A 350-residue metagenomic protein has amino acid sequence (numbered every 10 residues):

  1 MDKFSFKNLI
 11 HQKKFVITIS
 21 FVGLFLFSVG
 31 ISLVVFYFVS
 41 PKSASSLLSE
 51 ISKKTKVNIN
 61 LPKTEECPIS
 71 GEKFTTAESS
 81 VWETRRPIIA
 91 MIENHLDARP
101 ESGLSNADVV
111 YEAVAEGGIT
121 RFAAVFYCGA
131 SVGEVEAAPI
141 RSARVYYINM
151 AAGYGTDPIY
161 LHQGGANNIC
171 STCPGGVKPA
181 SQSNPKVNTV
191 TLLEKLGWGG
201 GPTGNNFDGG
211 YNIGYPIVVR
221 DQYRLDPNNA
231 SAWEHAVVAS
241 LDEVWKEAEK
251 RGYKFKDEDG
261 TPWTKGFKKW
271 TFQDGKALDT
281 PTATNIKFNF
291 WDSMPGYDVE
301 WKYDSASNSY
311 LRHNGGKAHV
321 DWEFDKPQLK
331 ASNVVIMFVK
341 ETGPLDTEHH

Functional and structural regions predicted by a protein language model:
M1-K3, G23, A44-S45: Generic N-terminal initiation segments characterized by hydrophobic and/or small/turn-forming residues
M1-T18: N-terminal Lys/Arg-rich, disordered targeting/topogenic segments
F15-V16, L48-Y111, E116-H350: A surface/extracellular/periplasmic glyco- and lipid-processing/surface-interacting theme
T18-F27: Hydrophobic H-region at the start of alpha-helical membrane spans
V29-L48: Hydrophobic single-pass membrane-insertion segments
